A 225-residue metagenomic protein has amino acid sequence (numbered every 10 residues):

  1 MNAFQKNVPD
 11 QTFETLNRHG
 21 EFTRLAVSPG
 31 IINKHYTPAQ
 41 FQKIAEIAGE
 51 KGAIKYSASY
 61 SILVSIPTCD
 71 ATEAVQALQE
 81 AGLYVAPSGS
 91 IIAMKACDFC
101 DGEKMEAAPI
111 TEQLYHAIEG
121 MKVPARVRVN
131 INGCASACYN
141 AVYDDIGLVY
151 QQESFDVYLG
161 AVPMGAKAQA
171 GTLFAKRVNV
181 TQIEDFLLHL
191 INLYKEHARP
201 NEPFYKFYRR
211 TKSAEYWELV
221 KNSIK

Functional and structural regions predicted by a protein language model:
M1-L25, Y36, K43: Intrinsically disordered, low-complexity polar/charged tails and linkers
E14-E21, E50-Y56, P163: Short, flexible, solvent-exposed loop/turn segments with mixed acidic/basic and small polar residues
R24-Q152: Small-residue-enriched alpha-helical segments and adjacent helix-cap loops that form tight helix-helix packing
A71-T72, N201, S213: Alpha-helix initiation and N-capping motif
K122-V123, R199-P200, F207: Conserved C-terminal portion of the radical SAM core fold that forms the substrate/S-adenosylmethionine-binding
V142-P203, W217: Mobile "lid/hinge" segments at catalytic clefts and subdomain interfaces of large enzymes
I146, N222-K225: Short, low-complexity, polybasic intrinsically disordered segments
F204-K221: Short, highly charged C-terminal tails/helix-capping segments
